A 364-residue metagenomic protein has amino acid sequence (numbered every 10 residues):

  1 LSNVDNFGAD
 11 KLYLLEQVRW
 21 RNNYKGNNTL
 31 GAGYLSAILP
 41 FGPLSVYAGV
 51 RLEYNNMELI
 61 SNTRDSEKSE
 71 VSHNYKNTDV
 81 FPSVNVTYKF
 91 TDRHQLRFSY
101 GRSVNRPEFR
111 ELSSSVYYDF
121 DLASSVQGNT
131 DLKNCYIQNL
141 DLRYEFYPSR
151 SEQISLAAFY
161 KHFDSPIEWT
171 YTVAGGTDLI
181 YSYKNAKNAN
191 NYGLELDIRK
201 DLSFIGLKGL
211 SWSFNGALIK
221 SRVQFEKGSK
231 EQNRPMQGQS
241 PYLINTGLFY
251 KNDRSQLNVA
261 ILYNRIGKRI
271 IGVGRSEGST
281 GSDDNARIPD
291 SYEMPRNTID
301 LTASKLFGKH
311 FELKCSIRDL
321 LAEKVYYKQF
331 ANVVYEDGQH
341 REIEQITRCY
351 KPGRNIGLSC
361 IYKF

Functional and structural regions predicted by a protein language model:
L1-R93, Y117: Signature of Gram-negative outer-membrane beta-barrel scaffolds
Q17, R21-Y24, N129-K133, N139 (+4 more regions): Outer membrane beta-barrel strand-and-loop segments of large Gram-negative receptors, especially TonB-dependent
V18-N23, D65-H73, S125-T130, L179-A186 (+4 more regions): Extracellular loop and loop/strand-boundary signature of outer-membrane beta-barrel proteins
F41-P43, L52-E58, Y100-R106, S113-S115 (+8 more regions): Transmembrane beta-strands of outer-membrane beta-barrel pores
P43-V46, R93-L96, R150-I154, I205-L210 (+2 more regions): Repeated loop/turn-to-beta-strand initiation elements of outer-membrane beta-barrel proteins
N56, D92-N139, S155-K184, N264-G281 (+1 more regions): Surface-exposed extracellular loop regions of Gram-negative outer-membrane beta-barrel proteins, predominantly
F159-H162, I180-V273: Gram-negative outer-membrane beta-barrel transporters
R265-T280, S304-F364: C-terminal beta-signal and adjacent terminal beta-strands/loops of Gram-negative outer-membrane beta-barrel proteins
